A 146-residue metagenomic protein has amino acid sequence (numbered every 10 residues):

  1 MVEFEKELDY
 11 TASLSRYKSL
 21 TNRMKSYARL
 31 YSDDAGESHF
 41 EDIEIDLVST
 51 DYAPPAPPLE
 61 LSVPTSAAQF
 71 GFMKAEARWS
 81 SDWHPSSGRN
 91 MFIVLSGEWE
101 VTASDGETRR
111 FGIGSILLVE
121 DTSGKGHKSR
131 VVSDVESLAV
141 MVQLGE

Functional and structural regions predicted by a protein language model:
V2-E3, E7-L8: N-terminal amphipathic/hydrophobic targeting modules at extreme N-termini, encompassing cleavable Sec/SRP-type signal
L14-S32: Short acidic, Pro/Gly- and aromatic-enriched capping/linker segments at domain boundaries
E37-W83, S137-G145: A short glycine-rich, His/Asp/Glu-containing loop-to-beta-strand
S81-W83, E100-T102, V119, K125-S133: Short beta-strand His + acidic residue motifs that chelate non-heme Fe in jelly-roll/DSBH and cupin folds
P85-E100: Short, conserved beta-strand element in jelly-roll/cupin
D105-E120: Short acidic-glycine-tyrosine-enriched beta hairpin
L118-T122, S133-E146: A short hydrophobic beta-strand segment most commonly corresponding to one strand of the jelly-roll/cupin
